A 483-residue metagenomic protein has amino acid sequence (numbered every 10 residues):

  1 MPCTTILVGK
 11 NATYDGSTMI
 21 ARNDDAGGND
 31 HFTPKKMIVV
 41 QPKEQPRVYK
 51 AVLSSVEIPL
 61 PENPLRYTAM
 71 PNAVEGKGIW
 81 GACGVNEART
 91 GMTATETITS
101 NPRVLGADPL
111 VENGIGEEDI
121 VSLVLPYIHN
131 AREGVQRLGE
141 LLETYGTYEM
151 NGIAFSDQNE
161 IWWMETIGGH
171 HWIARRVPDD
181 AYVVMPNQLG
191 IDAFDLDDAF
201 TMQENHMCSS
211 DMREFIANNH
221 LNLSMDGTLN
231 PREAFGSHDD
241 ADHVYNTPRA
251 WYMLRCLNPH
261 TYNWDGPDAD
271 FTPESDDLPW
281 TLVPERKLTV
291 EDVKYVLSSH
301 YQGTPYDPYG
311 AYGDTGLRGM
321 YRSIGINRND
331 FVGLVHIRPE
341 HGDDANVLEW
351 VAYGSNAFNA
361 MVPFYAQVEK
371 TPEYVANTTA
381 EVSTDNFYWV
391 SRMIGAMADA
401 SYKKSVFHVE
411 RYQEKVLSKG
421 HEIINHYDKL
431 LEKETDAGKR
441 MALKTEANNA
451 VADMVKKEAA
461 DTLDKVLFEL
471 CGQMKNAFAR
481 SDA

Functional and structural regions predicted by a protein language model:
P2-E117, R137-D270: A contiguous strand-loop segment
E62-Y67, V135, A311-G319: Short Pro/Gly-enriched beta-strand edge/turn motifs at strand-loop
V121-Y127: Short, well-ordered beta-strand elements within core beta-sheets of diverse protein domains
Y127-E133: Short, charged, surface-exposed loops that flank catalytic or proteolytic processing sites
G134-E143, K294-L297, T445: Short, well-structured alpha-helical segments that form the helix of a local strand-helix-strand
E214-E340: Glycine-rich, aromatic-lined ligand/substrate-binding cores of catalytic and carbohydrate-binding domains
Q302, Y306-K433: Substrate-recognition/cap regions that form aromatic- and gly/pro-loop-enriched pockets for small-molecule ligands
E414-A483: Histidine-centered catalytic/metal-binding microenvironments
